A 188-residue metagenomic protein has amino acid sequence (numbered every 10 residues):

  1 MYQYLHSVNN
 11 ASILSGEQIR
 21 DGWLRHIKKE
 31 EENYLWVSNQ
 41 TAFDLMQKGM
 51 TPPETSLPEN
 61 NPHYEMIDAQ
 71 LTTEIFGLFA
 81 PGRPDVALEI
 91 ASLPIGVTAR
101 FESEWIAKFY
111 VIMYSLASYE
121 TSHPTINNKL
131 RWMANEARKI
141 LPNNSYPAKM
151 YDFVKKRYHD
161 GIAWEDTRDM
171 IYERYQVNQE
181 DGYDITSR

Functional and structural regions predicted by a protein language model:
M1-W105, Y114: Gly/Ser-rich oxyanion-binding loop with an adjacent helix/lid that shapes the negatively charged ligand pocket
A42-Y64, T73-R83, L93-V97, I112-R188: Accessory "access/gating" subregions that flank catalytic or transport cores
F109: C-terminal segments that line or cap access tunnels to active or ligand-binding sites in enzymes and enzyme-associated
